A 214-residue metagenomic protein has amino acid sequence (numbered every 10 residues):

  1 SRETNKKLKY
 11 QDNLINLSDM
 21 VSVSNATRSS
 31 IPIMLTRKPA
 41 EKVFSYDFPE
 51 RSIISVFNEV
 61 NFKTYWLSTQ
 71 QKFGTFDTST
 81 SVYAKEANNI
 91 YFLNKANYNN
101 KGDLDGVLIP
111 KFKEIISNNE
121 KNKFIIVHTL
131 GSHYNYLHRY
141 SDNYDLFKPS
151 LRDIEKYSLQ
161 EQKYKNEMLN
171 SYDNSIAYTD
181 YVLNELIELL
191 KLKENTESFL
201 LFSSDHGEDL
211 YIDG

Functional and structural regions predicted by a protein language model:
S1, N174-G214: Metal-dependent active-site segment of extracytoplasmic phospho-/sulfohydrolases and closely related
S1-E155: Active-site-proximal alpha/beta segments of enzymes that process anionic O-linked groups
A40-F44, N97-N100, K165-D180, I187-E188: Active-site rim elements
K148-S171: Conserved small/aromatic sequence motifs within transmembrane helices
